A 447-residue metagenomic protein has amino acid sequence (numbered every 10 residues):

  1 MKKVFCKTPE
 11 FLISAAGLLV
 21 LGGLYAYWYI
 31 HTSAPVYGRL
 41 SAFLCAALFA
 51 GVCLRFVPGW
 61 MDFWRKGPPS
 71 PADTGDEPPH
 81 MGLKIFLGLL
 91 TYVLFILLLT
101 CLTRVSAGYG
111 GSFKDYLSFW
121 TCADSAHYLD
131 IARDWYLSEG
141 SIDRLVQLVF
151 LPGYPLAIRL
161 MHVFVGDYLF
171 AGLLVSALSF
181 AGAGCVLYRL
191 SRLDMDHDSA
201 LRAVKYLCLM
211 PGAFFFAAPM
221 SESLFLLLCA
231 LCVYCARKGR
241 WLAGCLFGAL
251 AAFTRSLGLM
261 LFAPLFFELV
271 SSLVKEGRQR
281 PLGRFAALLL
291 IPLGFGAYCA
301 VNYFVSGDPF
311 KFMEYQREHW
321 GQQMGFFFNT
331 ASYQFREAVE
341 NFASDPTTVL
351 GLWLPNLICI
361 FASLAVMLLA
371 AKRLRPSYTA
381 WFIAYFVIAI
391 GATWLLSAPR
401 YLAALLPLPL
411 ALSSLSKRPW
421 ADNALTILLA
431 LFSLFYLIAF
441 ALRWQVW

Functional and structural regions predicted by a protein language model:
Y92-G108, W120, G258, F262-L369 (+2 more regions): Membrane-lumen/periplasm interface segments of specific transmembrane helices in polyprenyl phosphate-linked
F119-L137, S141-G166, Y333-A338, A389: Short hydrophobic/aromatic helix or loop-helix immediately within or flanking a transmembrane segment in polytopic
L145-P152, L156, F164-C185, T347-L357: Loop-to-helix entry region of an early transmembrane alpha helix in multi-pass inner-membrane enzymes
L156-L160, L174-D194, A362-L369: Transmembrane-helix motifs of polytopic, lipid-linked glycan transferases
F170-A171, L187-L209, A243, L374-A380: Transmembrane-helix signature of polytopic, membrane-embedded enzymes that assemble or transfer cell-envelope glycans
A181, S191, A200-G212, F216-P219 (+1 more regions): Transmembrane and membrane-interface helices of multi-pass, inner-membrane envelope-modifying transferases
V186, Y206-L209, L224-A243, L408: Specific aromatic-rich, kink-prone transmembrane helix
A217-L224, A398: Short acidic/glycine- and proline-prone juxtamembrane loop motifs at membrane-interface regions of multi-pass membrane
